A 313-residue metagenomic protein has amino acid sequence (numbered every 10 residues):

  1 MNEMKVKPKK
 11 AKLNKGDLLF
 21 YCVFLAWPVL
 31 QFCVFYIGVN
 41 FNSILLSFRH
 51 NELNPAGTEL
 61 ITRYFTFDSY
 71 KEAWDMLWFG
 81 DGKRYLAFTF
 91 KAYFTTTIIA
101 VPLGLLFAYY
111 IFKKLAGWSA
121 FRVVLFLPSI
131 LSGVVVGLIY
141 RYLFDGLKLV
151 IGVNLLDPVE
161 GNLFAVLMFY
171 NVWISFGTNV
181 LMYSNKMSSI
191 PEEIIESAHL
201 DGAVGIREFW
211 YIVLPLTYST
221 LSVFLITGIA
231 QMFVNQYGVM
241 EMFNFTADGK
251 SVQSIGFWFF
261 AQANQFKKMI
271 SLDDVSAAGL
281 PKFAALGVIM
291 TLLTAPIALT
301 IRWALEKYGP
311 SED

Functional and structural regions predicted by a protein language model:
M1-K15: Short, Lys/Arg-rich, polar N-terminal cytosolic tail immediately upstream of the first transmembrane signal-anchor
L13, D17-D313: A structural signal for multi-pass alpha-helical bundles of membrane permease subunits that mediate small-molecule
